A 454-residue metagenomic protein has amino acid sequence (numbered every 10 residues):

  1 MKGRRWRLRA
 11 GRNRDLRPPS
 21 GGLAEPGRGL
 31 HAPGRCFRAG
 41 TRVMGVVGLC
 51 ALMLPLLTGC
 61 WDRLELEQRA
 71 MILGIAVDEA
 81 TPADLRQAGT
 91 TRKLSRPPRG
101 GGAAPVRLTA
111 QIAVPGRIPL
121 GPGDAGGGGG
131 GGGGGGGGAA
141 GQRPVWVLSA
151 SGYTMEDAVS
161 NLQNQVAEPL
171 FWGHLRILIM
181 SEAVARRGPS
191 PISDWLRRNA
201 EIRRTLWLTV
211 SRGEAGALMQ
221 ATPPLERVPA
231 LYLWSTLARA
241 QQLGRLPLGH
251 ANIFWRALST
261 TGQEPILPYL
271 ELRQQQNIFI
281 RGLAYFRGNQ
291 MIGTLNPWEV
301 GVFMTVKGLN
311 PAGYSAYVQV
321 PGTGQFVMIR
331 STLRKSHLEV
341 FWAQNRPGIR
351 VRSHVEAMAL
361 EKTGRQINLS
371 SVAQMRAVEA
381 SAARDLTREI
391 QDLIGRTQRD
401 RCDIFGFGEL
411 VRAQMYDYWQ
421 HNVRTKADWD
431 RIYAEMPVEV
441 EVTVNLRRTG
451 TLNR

Functional and structural regions predicted by a protein language model:
M1-R38: N-terminal secretory signal peptides that target proteins for export/translocation
K2, W6, R42-R454: Membrane-proximal alpha-helical signals and transmembrane carboxylates
